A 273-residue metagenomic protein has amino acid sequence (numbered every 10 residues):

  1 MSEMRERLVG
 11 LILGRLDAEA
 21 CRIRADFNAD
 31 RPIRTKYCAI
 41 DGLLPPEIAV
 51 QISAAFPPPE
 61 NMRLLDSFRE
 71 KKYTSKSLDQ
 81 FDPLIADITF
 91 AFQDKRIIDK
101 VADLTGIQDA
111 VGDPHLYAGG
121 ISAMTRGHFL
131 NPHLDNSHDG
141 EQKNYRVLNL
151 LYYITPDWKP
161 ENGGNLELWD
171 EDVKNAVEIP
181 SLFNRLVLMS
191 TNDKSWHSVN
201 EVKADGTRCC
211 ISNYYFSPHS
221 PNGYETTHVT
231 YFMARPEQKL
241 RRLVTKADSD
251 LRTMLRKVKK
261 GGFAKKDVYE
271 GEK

Functional and structural regions predicted by a protein language model:
M1-I12: Charged, compositionally biased N-terminal leader segments and the immediate start of the first structured element
S2-E3, S137-R146, T155-K273: Catalytic core of Fe(II)/2-oxoglutarate
R15-T105: Non-heme Fe(II)/2-oxoglutarate
I48, P57-E60, Q93, A102-D109 (+5 more regions): Hydrophobic/aromatic-lined pockets within catalytic cores
V50, A54-P57, T89-R146: Non-heme Fe(II) oxygenase catalytic core, chiefly the N-lobe of the double-stranded beta-helix
R63-S67, K71-L78, L104, A110-V111 (+7 more regions): A structural signal for the main folded, soluble domain(s) of proteins
N149-L151: Eukaryotic charged/polar low-complexity linker/IDR segments
